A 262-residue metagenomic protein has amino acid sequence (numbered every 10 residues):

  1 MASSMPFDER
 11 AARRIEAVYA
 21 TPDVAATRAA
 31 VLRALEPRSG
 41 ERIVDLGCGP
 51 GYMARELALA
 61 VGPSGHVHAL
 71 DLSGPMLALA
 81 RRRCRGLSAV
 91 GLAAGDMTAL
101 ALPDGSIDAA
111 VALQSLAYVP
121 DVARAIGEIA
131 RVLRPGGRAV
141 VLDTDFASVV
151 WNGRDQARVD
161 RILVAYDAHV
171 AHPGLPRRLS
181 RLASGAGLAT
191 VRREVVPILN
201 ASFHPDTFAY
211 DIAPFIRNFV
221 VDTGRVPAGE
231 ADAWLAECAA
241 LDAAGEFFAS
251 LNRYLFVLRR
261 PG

Functional and structural regions predicted by a protein language model:
M1-E41, Y52-E56, A60, M76-L79 (+1 more regions): Conserved class I S-adenosyl-L-methionine
A2-V18, V191-F248: C-terminal helical/coil "lid" or tail adjacent to the Rossmann-like core of SAM-dependent
V44-L46, P50-A99: Class I SAM-dependent methyltransferase SAM/SAH-binding core
T98-A109: A short acidic, Gly/Pro-enriched loop at the edge of an enzyme's catalytic core that lines a small-molecule cofactor
D108-D121: A short SAM/SAH-binding and catalytic strip from SAM-dependent methyltransferases
A123-R138: A short glycine-rich, Lys/Arg-flanked "PGG" loop and its adjoining helix->strand segment in the class I
V140-H204: Conserved catalytic/acceptor-binding region of the Class I
A186-L188, R253-G262: Core SAM-dependent methyltransferase catalytic element
